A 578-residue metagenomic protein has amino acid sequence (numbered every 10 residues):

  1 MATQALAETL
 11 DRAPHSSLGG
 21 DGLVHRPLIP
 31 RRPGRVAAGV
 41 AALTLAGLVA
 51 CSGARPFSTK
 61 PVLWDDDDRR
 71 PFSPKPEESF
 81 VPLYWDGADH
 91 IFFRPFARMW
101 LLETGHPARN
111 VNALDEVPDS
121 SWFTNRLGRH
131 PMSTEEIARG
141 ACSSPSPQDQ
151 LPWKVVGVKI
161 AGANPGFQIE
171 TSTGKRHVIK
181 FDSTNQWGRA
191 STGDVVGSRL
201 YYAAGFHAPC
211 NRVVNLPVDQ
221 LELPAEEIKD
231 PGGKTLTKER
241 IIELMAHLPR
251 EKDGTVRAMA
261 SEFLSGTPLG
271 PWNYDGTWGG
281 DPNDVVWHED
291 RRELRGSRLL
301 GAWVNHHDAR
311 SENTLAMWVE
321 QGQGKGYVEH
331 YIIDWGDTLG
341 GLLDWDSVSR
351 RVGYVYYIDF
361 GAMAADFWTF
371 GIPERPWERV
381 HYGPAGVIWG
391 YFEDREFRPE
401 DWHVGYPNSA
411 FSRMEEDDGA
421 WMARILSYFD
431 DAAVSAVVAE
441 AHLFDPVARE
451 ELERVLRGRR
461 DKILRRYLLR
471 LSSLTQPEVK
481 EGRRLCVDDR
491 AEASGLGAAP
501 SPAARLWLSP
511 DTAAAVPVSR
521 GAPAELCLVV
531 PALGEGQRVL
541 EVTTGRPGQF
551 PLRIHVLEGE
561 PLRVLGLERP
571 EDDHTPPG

Functional and structural regions predicted by a protein language model:
H25-V40: Bacterial N-terminal signal peptides that target proteins for export
G39-L48: Bacterial N-terminal signal peptides
R55-F92, Q321-R484, E492-S494: C-terminal catalytic region of ATP-dependent kinase domains
P95-A138: Low-complexity, highly charged intrinsically disordered N-terminal segments that act as targeting/localization
C142-Y274, L526-P531, G536-G578: Conserved ATP-binding subdomain of kinase catalytic cores across diverse folds
T277-A309: Conserved kinase catalytic-core helix
E312-E320: Catalytic-loop signature of eukaryotic-like protein kinases
